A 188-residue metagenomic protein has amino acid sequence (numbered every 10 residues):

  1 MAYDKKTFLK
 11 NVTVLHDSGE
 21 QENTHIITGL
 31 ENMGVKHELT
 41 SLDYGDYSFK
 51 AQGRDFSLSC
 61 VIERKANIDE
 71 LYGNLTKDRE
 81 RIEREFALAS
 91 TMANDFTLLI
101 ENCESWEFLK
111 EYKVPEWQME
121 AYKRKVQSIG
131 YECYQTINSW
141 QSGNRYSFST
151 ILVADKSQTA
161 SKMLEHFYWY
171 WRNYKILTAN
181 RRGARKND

Functional and structural regions predicted by a protein language model:
M1-S57, D69-D188: Non-catalytic C-terminal interaction segments of nucleic acid-processing enzymes
C60-A66: Conserved catalytic cores of phosphodiester-cleaving nucleases, focusing on short active-site segments
